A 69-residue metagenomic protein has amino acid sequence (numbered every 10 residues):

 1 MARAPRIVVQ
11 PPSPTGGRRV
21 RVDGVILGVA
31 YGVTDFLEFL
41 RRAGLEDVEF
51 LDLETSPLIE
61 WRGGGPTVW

Functional and structural regions predicted by a protein language model:
M1-S13: Short N-terminal "domain-start" leader segments that mark the transition from disordered tails or signal peptides into
I7, R18, I59: A broad, low-specificity signal marking well-ordered, structured residues that form hydrophobic/aromatic
P11-D52: Amphipathic, hydrophobic secondary-structure cores in small proteins
R42-W69: Mixed-charge, Lys/Arg-enriched low-complexity segments
